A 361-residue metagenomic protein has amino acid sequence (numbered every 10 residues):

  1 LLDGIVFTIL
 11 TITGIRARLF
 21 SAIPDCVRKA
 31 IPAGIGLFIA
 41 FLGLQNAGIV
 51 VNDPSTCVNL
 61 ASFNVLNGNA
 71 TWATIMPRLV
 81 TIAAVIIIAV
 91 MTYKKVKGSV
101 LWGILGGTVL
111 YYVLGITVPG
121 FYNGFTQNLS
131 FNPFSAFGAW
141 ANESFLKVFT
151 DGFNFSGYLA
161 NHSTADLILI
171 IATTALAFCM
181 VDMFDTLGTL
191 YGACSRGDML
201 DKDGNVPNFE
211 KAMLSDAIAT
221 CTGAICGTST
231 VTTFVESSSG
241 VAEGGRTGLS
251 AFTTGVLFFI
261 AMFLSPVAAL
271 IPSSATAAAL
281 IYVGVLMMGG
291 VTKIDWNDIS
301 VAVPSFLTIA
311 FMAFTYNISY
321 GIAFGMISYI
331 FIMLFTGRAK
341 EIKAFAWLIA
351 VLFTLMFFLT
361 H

Functional and structural regions predicted by a protein language model:
L1-I35, G192-V291: Helix-loop-helix junctions within the multi-pass membrane cores of secondary transporters/permeases
L1-L2, I9, K95, G120 (+4 more regions): Transmembrane helical cores of multi-pass ion-transport proteins
L2, I31-I35, R78-I86, S99-L110 (+4 more regions): Hydrophobic mid-bilayer segments of alpha-helices in multi-pass membrane transport proteins, especially secondary
I5-I23, L44-V51, A83-G98, K293 (+2 more regions): Membrane-water interface regions at transmembrane-helix termini and the short interhelical loops of multi-pass membrane
R18-A30, L37-V90, T117-N161, H361: Inter-helical loop and helix-membrane interface segments of multi-pass membrane transporters/permeases
R28-F41, L105-T117, G255-F259, A279-M288 (+2 more regions): Small-residue-rich segments of transmembrane alpha-helices in multi-pass membrane proteins, especially helix faces
A61-L66, I104-E210, F353-L355: Helix-loop-helix hairpins and the membrane-proximal interhelical loops of multi-pass alpha-helical transport proteins
W72-A73, I86-E143, C179-M183, F311-A323 (+2 more regions): Flexible hinge motifs at transmembrane-helix junctions and intramembrane kinks/re-entrant loops in multi-pass membrane
